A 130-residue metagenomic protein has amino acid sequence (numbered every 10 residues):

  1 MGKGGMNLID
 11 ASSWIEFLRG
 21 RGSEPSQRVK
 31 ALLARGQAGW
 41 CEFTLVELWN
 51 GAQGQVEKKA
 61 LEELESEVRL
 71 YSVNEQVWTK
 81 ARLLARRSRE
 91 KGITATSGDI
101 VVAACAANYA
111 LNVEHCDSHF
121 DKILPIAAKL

Functional and structural regions predicted by a protein language model:
M1-M6, A103-L130: Acidic, PIN/NYN-like endoribonuclease modules and their adjacent C-terminal/linker elements
M1-W40, N50-E63: Short, well-structured N-terminal submotif of metal-dependent ribonuclease cores
A11, E42, E75, S97-I100: Conserved glycosyltransferase catalytic-site signature
W14-I15, L45-L48, F120-D121: A generic structural signal for short hydrophobic patches within well-formed alpha-helices
S26, L45, K58-L61, W78-A81 (+1 more regions): A general structural signal for well-ordered alpha-helical segments in protein cores
R35-Q37, E67-R69, A107-N112: Short active-site oxyanion
E47, V68-E90: Acidic catalytic patch
